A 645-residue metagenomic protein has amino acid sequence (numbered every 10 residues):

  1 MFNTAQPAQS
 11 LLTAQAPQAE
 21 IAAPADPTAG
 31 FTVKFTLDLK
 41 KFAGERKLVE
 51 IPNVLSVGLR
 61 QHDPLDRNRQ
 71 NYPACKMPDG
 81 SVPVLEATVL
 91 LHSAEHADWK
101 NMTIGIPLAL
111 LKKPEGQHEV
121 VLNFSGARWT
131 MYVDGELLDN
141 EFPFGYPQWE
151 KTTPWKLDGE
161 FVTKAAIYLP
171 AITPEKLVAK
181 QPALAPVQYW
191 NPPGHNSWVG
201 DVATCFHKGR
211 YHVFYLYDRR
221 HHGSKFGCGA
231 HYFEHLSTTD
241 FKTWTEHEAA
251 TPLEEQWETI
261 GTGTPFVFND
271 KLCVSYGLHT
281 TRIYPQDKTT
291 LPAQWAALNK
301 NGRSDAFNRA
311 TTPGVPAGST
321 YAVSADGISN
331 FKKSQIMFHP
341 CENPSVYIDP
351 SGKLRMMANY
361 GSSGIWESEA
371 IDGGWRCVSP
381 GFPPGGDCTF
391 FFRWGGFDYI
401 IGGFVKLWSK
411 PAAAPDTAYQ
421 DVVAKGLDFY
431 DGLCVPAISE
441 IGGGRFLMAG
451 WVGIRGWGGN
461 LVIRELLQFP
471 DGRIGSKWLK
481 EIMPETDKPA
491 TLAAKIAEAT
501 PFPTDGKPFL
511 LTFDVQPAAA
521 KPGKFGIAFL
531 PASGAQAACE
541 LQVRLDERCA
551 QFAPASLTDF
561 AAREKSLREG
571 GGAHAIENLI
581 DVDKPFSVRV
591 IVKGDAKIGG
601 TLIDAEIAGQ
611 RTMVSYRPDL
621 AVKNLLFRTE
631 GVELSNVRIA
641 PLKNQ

Functional and structural regions predicted by a protein language model:
M1-Q15: Bacterial Sec-dependent signal peptides at the C-terminal "C-region" and cleavage site
L11-A97, V162, I167-P174, P517-G523: Extracellular glycan-recognition modules
L11-F31, I104-L111, A494-D505: Short surface loop/edge beta-strand patches of beta-sandwich-type extracellular domains that form ligand-contact sites
G30-D38, G58, E119-N123, T130-Y132 (+5 more regions): Residues within well-ordered beta-strands of beta-sheet-rich folds
F31, L37-K41, Q61, L91-S93 (+8 more regions): Short beta-strand segments enriched in hydrophobic/aromatic residues within well-folded beta-rich domains
I104-I106, A171-T389, R393-Y430, G450-A493 (+4 more regions): Beta-rich carbohydrate-recognition and catalytic domains
L138-T163, T612-N636: Flexible glycan-contacting loops in extracellular carbohydrate-active proteins
Q420-A424, D431, E440-A449, G453-Q645: Beta-rich accessory regions
